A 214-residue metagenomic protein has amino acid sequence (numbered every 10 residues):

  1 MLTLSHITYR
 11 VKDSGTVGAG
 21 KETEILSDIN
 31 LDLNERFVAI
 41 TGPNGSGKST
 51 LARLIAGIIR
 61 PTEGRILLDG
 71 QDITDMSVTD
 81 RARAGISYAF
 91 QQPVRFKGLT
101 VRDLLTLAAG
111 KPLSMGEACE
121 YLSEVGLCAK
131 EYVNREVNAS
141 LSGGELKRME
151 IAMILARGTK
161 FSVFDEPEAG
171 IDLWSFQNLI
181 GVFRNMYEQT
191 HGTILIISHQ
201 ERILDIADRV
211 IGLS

Functional and structural regions predicted by a protein language model:
L2, T23-D28: Conserved structural motif at the start of ABC-family nucleotide-binding domains
T41-N44: The feature captures the beta-strand-to-loop junction immediately N-terminal to the Walker
A56: Helix-to-loop junction immediately C-terminal to a conserved catalytic motif
D72-S87: ABC ATPase NBD coupling module
Q92, G98-S114: Q-loop/switch helix immediately C-terminal to the Walker
E150-I151: Hydrophobic anchor residue at the start of the ABC signature
I154-L155: ABC ATPase C-loop
E166-P167, W174: Walker B catalytic motif
